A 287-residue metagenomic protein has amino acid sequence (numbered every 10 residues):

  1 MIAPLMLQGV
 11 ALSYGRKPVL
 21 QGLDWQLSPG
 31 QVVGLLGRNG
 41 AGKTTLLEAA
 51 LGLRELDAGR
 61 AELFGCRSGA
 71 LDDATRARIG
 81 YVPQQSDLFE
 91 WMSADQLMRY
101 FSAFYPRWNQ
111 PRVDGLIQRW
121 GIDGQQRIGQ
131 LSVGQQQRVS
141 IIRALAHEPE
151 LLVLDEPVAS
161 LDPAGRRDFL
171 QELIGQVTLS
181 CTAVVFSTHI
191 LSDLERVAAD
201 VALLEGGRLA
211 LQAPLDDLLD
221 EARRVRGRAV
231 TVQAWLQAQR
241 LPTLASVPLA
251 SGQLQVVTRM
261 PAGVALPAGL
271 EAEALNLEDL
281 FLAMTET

Functional and structural regions predicted by a protein language model:
L5, L20-G22, L35, R76: Conserved structural motif at the start of ABC-family nucleotide-binding domains
R38-G42: Walker A (P-loop) phosphate-binding loop of ABC-type ATPase nucleotide-binding domains
L51: Helix-to-loop junction immediately C-terminal to a conserved catalytic motif
G59-A70, A74-T75: Conserved ABC transporter NBD signature motif
D73, P83-V139: ABC-family P-loop ATPase nucleotide-binding domains
L152-E156, L161: Catalytic Walker B motif of ABC-type/P-loop ATPase nucleotide-binding domains
R167-T258: ABC transporter nucleotide-binding domain
